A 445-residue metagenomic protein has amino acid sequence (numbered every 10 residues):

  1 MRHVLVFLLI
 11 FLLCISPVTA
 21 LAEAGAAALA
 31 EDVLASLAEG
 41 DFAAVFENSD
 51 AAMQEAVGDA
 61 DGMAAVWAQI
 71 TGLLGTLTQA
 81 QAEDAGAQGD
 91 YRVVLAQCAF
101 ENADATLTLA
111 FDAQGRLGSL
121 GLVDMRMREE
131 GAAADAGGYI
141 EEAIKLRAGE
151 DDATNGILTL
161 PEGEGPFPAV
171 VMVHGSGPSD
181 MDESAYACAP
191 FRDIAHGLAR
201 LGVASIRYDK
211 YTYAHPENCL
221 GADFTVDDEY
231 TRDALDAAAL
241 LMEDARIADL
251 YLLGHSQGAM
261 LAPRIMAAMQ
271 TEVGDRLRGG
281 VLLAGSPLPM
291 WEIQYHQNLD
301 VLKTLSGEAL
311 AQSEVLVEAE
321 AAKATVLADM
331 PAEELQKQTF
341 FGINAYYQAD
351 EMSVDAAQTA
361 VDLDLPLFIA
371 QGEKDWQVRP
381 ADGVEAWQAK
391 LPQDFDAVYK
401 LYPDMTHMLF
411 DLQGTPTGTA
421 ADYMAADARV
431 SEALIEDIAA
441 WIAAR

Functional and structural regions predicted by a protein language model:
A28, A43-Y91: Short solvent-exposed beta->alpha transition segments
M127-G165: N-terminal cap/lid segment of alpha/beta-hydrolase-fold proteins
G163-R200: Short, surface-exposed "cap/lid" segments of acyl-processing enzymes
D223-D244: Alpha/beta-hydrolase active-site loop
G279-V361: Accessory cap/linker subdomain of secreted extracellular hydrolases
L363, I369-Q371: Short beta-strand/loop motif that positions the catalytic acidic residue of the alpha/beta-hydrolase fold
W376-D382: Conserved alpha/beta-hydrolase "acid-adjacent" motif
M408-L409, T415-R445: Catalytic active-site module of serine/aspartate enzymes centered on a nucleophile-bearing elbow/loop
